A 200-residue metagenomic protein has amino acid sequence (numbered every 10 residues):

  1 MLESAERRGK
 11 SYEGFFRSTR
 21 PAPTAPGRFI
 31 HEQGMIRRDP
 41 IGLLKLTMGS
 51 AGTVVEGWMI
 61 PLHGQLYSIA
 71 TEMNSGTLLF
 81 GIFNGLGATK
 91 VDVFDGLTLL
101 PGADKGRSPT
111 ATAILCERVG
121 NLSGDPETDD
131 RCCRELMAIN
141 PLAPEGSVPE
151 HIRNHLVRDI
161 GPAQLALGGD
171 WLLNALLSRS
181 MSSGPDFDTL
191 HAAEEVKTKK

Functional and structural regions predicted by a protein language model:
M1-E56: Helix-turn-helix/homeodomain-like alpha-helical modules used for DNA recognition and transcription-factor dimerization
W58-K200: C-terminal regulatory/effector modules of DNA-binding transcriptional regulators
